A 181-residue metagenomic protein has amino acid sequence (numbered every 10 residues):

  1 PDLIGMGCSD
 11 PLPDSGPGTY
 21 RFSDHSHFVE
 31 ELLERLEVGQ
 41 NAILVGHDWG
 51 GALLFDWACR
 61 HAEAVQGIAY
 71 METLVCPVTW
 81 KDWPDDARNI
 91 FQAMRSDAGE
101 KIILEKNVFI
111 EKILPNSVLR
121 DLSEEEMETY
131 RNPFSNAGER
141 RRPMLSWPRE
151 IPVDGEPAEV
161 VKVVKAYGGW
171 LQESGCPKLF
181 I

Functional and structural regions predicted by a protein language model:
M6-V45, W49-I181: Flexible "cap/lid" subdomain of the alpha/beta-hydrolase fold that forms the substrate-access gate
